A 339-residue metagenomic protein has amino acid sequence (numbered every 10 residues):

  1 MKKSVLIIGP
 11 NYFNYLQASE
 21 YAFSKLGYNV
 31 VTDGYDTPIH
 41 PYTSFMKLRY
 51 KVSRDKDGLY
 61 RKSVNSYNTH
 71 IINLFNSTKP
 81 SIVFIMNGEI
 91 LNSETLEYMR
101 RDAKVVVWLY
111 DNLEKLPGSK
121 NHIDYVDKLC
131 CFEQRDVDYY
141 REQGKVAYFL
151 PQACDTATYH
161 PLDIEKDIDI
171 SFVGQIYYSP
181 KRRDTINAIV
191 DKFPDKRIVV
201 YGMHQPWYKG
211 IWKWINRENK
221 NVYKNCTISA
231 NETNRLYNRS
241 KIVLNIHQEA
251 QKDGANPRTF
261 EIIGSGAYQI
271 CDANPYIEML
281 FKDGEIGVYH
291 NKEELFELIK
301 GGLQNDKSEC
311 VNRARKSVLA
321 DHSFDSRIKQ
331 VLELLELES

Functional and structural regions predicted by a protein language model:
K2-S53, S63-H70, T78, N87-S93 (+3 more regions): Nucleotide-sugar donor-binding catalytic core of glycosyltransferases
F75, K79-V83: Proline-aspartate-enriched helix->loop->beta-strand connector
Y98-N112: Active-site proximal beta-strand in glycosyltransferases
N112-K115, D155: Short acidic loop-to-helix transition motifs that present clustered carboxylates
G284-K292, G301-N305: Conserved acidic donor-binding segment of nucleotide-sugar-dependent glycosyltransferases
Q304-L335: A charged, aromatic-enriched C-terminal amphipathic alpha-helix characteristic of glycosyltransferases across folds
